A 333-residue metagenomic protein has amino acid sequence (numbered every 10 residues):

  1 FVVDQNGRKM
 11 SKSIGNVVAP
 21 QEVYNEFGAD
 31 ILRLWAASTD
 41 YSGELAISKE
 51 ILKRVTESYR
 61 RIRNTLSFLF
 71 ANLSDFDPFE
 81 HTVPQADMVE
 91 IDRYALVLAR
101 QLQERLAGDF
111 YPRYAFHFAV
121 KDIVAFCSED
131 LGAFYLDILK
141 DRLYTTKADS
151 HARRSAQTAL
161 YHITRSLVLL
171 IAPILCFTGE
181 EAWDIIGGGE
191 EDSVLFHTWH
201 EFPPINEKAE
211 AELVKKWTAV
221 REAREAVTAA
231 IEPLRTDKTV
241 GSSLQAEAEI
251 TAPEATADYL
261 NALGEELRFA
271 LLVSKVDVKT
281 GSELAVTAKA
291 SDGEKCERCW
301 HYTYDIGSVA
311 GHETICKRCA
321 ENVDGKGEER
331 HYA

Functional and structural regions predicted by a protein language model:
F1-M88, G187-E190, V240: Catalytic adenosine-cofactor/nucleotide-binding cores of aminoacyl-tRNA synthetases and other
G28, V323-A333: Short metal-binding segments enriched for Cys and/or His
E57-F70, E90-L102, V120-L143: Core structural elements
F76-D109, L136-A230, L234-E254, D277-T287 (+2 more regions): Acidic, turn-prone loop/beta-hairpin segments
G264-K295: C-terminal edge-of-domain segments
C296, C316-C319: Short cysteine-rich clusters marking metal-coordination/redox-active sites
Y302-D305, N322: Cys/His-rich metal-chelating microdomains
D305-T314: Short linker/helix segments within small regulatory modules
